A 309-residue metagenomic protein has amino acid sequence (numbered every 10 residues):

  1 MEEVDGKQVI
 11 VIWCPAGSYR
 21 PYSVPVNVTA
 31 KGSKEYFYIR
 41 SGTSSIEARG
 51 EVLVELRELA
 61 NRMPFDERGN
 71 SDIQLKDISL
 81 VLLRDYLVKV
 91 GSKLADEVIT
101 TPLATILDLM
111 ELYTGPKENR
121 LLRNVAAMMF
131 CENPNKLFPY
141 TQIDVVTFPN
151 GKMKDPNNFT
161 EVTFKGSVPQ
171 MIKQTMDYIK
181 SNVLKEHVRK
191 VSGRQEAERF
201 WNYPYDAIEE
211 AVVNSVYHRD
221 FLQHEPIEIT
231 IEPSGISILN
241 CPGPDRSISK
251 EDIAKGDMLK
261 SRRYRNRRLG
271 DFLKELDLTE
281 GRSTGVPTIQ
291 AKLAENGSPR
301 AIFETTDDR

Functional and structural regions predicted by a protein language model:
M1-A207, V212-R309: Conserved N-terminal catalytic/coupling substructures associated with nucleotide/phosphate chemistry
